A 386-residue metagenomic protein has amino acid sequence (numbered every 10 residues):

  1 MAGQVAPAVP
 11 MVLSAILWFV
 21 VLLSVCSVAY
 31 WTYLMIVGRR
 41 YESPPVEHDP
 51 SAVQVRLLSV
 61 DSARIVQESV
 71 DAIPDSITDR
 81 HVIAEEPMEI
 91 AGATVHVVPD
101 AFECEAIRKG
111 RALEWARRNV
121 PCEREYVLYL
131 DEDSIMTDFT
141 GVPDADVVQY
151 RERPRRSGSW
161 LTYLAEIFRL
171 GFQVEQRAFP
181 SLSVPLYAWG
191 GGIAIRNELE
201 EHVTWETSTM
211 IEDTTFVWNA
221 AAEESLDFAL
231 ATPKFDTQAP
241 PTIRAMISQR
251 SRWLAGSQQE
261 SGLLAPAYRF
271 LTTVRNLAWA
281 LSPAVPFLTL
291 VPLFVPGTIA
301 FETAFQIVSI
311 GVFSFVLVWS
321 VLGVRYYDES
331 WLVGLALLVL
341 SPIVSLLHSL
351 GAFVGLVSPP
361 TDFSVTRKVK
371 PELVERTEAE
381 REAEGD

Functional and structural regions predicted by a protein language model:
M1-P7, P283-Q306: Juxtamembrane "helix exit" motif at the C-terminal ends of alpha-helical transmembrane segments in multi-pass membrane
W18-V53, R80-V82, E86-P87, P266 (+1 more regions): Juxtamembrane C-terminal module of membrane proteins
P44-P50, V60, E68-R80: Short, acidic, metal-binding catalytic loop of nucleotide-sugar glycosyltransferases
D71-C104: Acidic donor-binding segment of Leloir-type glycosyltransferases
D100-R124, T140-T209, I247, S251-Q258 (+1 more regions): Long helical/loop segments within the catalytic core of UDP-sugar-dependent glycosyltransferases, especially the large
C122-T137: Short beta-strand-to-loop acidic/aromatic patch adjacent to the donor-nucleotide binding site
M210-F216: Acidic donor-binding loop at a coil-to-helix junction in glycosyltransferase catalytic cores that engages
W218-D236: Catalytic donor-sugar/metal-binding loop of nucleotide-sugar-dependent glycosyltransferases
